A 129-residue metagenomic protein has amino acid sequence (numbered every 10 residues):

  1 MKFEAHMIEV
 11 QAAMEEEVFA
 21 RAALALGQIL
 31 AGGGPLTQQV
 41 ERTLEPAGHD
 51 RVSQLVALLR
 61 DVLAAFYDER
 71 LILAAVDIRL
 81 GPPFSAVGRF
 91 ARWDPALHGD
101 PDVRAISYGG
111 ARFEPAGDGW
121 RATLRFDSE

Functional and structural regions predicted by a protein language model:
M1-E129: N-terminal intrinsically disordered, cationic/polar leader segments that include organellar targeting peptides
